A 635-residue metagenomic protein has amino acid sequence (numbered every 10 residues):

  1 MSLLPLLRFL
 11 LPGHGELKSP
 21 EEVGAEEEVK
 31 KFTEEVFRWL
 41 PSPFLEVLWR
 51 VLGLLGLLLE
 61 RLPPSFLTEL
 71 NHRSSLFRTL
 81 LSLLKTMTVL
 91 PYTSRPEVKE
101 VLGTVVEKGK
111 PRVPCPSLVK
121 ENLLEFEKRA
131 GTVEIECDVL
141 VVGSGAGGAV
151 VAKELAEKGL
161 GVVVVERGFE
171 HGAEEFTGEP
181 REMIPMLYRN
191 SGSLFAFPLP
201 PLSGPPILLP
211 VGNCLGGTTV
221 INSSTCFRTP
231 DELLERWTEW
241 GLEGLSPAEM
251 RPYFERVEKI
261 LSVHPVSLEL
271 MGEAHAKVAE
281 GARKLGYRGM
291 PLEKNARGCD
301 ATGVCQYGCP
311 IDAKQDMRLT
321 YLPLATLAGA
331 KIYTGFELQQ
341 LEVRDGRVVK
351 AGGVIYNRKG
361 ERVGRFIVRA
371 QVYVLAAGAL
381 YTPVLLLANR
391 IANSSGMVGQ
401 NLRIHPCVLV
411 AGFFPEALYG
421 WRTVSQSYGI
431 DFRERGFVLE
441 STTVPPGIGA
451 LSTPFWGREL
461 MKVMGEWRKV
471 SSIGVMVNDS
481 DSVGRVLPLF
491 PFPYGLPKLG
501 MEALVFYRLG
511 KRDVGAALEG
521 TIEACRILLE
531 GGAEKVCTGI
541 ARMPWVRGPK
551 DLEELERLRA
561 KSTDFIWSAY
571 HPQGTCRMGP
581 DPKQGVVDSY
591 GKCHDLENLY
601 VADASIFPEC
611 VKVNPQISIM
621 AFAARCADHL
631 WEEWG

Functional and structural regions predicted by a protein language model:
L10, E21-E27, K31-W39, S74-D138 (+4 more regions): Extreme N-terminal leader/targeting segments of oxidoreductases
S65, S75, L80, G212-L215 (+2 more regions): Rossmann-like flavin
G131-G147, V163: Beta1/beta-strand and adjacent pyrophosphate-binding region of the FAD-binding site in flavoprotein oxidoreductases
E136, F195, L292, G298-C305 (+3 more regions): A glycine-rich dinucleotide-binding beta-alpha-beta segment and adjacent secondary-structure elements that constitute
V150, E154-R181, L327, L341 (+4 more regions): Glycine-rich loop(s) and the adjacent beta-strand/alpha-helix scaffold that form part
R167-I221, T229, H275-G281: N-terminal FAD cofactor-binding segment of flavoenzymes
P198-L199, S203, N222, W240-E243 (+7 more regions): FAD cofactor-binding and catalytic pocket of flavoenzymes
V304-Q371: Helical element adjacent to the flavin cofactor pocket in flavoenzyme catalytic cores
